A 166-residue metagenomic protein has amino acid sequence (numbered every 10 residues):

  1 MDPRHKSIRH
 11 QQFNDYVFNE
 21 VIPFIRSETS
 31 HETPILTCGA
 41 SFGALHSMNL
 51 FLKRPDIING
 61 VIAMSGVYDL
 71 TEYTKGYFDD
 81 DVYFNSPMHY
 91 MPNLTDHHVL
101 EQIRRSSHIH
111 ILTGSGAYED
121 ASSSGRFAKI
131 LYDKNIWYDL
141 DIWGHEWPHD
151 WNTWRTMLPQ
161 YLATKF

Functional and structural regions predicted by a protein language model:
M1-F166: Non-catalytic cap/lid and distal C-terminal segments of serine-dependent acyl enzymes
